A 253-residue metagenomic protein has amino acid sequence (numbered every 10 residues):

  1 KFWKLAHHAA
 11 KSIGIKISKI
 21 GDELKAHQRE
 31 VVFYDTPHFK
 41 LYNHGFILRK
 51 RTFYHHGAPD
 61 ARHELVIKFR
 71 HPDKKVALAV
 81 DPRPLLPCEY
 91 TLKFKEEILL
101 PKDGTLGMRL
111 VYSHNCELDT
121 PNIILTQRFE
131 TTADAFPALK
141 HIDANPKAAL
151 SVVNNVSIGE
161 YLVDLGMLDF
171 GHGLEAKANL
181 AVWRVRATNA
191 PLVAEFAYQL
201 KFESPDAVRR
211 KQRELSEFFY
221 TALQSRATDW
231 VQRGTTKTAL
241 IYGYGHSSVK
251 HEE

Functional and structural regions predicted by a protein language model:
K1-E253: Phosphate-end processing signature that detects enzymes handling 5′-triphosphorylated RNA and polyphosphate
